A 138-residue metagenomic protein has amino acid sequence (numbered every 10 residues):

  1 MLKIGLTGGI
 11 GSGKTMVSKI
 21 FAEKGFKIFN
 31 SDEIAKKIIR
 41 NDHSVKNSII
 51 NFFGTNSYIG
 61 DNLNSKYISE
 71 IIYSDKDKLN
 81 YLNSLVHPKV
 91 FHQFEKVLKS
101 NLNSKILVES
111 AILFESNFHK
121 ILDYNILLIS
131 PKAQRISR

Functional and structural regions predicted by a protein language model:
I4-L6: Hydrophobic anchor at the beta1->P-loop junction of P-loop NTPases
G9, F21: P-loop (Walker A) phosphate-binding loop of NTP-binding proteins
S12: ATP-binding Walker
T15: Walker A/P-loop
A22-S31, H43-S44: Post-Walker A helix-loop "phosphate-sensing" segment adjacent to the P-loop in P-loop NTPases
K24, F53, I121-L122: Short, structured coil segments at secondary-structure junctions
E33-N103: ATP-dependent small-molecule kinase phosphotransfer cores that center on conserved nucleotide phosphate-binding segments
Q93-S100, K105-R138: ATP-dependent NMP and nucleoside kinases share a basic, alpha-helical "lid"
